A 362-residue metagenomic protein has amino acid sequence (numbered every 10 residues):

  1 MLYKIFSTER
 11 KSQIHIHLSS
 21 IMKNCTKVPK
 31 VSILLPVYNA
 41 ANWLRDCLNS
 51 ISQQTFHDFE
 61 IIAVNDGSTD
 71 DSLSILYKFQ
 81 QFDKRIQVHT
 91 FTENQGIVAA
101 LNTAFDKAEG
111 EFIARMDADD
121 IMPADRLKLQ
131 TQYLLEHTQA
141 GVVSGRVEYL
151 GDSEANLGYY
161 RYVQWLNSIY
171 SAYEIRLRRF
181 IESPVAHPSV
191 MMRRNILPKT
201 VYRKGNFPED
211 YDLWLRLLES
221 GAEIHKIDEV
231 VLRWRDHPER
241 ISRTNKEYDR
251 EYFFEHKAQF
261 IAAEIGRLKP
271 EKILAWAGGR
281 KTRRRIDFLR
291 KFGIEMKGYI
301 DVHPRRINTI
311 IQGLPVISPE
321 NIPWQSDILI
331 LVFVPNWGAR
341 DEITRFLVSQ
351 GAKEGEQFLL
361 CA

Functional and structural regions predicted by a protein language model:
N42-R45, D70-K78, I121, D125: Acidic helix N-cap motif at the loop->helix transition within catalytic regions of sugar-transfer enzymes
N49-D58: Short, acidic, metal-binding catalytic loop of nucleotide-sugar glycosyltransferases
N65-S74, E93, D117: A conserved acidic beta->alpha catalytic loop
F91-A108, L129: Glycine-rich, basic loop-to-helix element that forms the pyrophosphate-binding segment of sugar-nucleotide handling
I97-A100, L129-Y133, H137-I196, V201: Flexible acidic/His/Gly-enriched loops in nucleotide-sugar-dependent glycosyltransferase catalytic domains
D106, S168-N245: Conserved nucleotide-sugar donor-binding catalytic segment
I113: Short aromatic/hydrophobic "clamp" motif used to bind/position activated sugar donors
F180, D210, W214, I227 (+1 more regions): Hydrophobic, well-ordered beta-alpha structural blocks that scaffold small-molecule cofactor pockets
